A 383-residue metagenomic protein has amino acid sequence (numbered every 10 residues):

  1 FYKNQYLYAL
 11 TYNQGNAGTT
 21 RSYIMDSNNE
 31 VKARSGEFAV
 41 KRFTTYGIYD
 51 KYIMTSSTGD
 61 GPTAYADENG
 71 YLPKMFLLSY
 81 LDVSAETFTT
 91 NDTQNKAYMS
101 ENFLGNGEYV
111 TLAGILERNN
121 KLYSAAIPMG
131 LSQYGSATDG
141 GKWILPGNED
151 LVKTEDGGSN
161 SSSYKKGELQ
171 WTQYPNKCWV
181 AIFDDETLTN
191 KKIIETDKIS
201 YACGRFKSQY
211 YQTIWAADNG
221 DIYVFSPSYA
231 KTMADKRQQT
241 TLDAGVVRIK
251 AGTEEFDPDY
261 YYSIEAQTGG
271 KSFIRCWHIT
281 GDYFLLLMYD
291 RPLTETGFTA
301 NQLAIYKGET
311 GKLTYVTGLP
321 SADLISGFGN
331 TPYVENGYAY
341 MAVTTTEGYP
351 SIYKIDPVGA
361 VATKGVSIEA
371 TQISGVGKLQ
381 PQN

Functional and structural regions predicted by a protein language model:
F1-N106: Post-signal peptide N-terminal segment of secreted/secretory-pathway proteins
F1-Y2, E37-K51, S100-I115, Y201-I214 (+3 more regions): Repeated scaffold domains used in trafficking and secretory/extracellular systems, primarily beta-propellers
K3-Q14, D50-G70, I115, N120-S132 (+6 more regions): Short beta-strand elements that form the blades of beta-propeller/WD-repeat-like and other beta-sheet-rich scaffold
T20-D26, G70-T87, T138-T189, R237-E254 (+2 more regions): Beta-propeller blade signature
N29-V40, V83-G105, E155-D156, N190-I199 (+4 more regions): Beta-propeller fold detector
M99-K207, W215: Aromatic- and glycine-enriched pocket-lining scaffold segments that form the walls of small-molecule binding clefts
Y174-A181, E186-F256, Y262-S263, G269-S272: Beta-propeller domains
D257-G348: Intrinsically disordered, low-complexity segments enriched in Gly and acidic/Ser/Thr residues that form flexible
